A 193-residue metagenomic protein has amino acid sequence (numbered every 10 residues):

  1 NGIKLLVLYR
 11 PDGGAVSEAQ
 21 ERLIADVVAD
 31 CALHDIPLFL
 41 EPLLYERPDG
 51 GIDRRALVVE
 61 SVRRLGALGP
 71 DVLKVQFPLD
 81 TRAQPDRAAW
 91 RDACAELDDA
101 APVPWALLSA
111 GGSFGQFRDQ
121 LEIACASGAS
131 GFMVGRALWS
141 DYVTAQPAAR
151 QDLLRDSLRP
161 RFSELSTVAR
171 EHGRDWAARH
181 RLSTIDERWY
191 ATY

Functional and structural regions predicted by a protein language model:
N1-I3, Y9-A29, L33-P37, Y45-A100 (+1 more regions): Alpha/beta enzyme core
K4-L6, L108-S109: Short beta-strand segments
Y9, Y45, Y142, Y190-Y193: Sequence-level detector for tyrosine residue identity
D35-P42, G173-W176: Long, hydrophobic, amphipathic alpha-helical segments used as structural scaffolds
E41, L73, G135: Conserved, mostly hydrophobic/aromatic
F77-S183: Catalytic-face loop-and-helix region of soluble metabolic enzyme cores
H180-Y193: Charge-patterned, long linear interaction tracts outside catalytic cores
